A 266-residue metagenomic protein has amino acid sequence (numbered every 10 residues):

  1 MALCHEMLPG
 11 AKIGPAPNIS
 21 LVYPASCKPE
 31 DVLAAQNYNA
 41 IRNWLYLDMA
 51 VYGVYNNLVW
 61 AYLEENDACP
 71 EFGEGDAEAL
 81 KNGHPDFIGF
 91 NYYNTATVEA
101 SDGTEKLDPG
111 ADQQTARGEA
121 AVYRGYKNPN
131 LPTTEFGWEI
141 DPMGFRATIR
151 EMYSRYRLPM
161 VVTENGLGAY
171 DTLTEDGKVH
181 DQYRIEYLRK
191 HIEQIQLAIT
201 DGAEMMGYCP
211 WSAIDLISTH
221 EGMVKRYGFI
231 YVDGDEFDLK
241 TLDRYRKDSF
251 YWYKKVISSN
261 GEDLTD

Functional and structural regions predicted by a protein language model:
M1-D266: Active-site region of glycoside hydrolase catalytic domains
